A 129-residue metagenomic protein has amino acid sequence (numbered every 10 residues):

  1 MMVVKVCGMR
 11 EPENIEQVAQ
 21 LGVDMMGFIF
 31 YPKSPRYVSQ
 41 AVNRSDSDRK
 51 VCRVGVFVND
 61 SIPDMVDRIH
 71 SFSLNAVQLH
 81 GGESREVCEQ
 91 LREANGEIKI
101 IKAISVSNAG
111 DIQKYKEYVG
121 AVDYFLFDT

Functional and structural regions predicted by a protein language model:
M1-T129: Conserved N-terminal beta1-alpha1 strand-loop-helix module at the mouth
